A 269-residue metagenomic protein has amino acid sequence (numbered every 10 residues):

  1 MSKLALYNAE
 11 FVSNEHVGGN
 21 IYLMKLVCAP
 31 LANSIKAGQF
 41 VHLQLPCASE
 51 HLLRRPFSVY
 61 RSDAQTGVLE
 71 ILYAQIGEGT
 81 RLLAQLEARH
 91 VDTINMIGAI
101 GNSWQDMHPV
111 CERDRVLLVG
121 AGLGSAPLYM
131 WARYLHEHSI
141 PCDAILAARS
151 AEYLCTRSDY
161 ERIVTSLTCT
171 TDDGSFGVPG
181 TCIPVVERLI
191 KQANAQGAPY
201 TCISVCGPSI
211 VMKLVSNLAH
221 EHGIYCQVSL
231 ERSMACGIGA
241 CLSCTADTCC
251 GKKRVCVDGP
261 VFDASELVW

Functional and structural regions predicted by a protein language model:
S2-H90: Ferredoxin-reductase
L43, I94-I97, A246: A generic structural signal for residues embedded in beta-strands
P46-A48, A99, C249: Short, surface-exposed secondary-structure boundary micro-motifs
A48-F57, G101-V110, C256: Short, Lys/Arg- and Gly-enriched loop/turn segments at beta-strand edges
R81-V228: FNR/FR-type flavoprotein reductase catalytic core
P127, S209-I210, E231-P260: Local cysteine-cluster metal-coordination motifs and their immediate loop/turn environment, predominantly Fe-S cluster
A151-Y153, S175-F176, S233-G237, F262: Short gly/pro/ser/thr-enriched loop/turn and capping motifs at secondary-structure boundaries
V257-W269: Short microdomains enriched in Cys/His and/or Lys/Arg
